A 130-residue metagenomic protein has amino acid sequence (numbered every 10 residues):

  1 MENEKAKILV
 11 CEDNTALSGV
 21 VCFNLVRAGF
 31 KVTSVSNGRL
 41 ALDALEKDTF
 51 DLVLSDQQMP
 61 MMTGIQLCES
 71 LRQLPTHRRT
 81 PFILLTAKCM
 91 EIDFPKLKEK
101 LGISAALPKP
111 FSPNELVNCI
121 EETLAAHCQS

Functional and structural regions predicted by a protein language model:
E12: Conserved acidic carboxylate
G19-R27: Charged docking surfaces used in two-component/phosphorelay signaling
S34-L52: Acidic, metal-coordinating helix/loop segments flanking the phosphotransfer/catalytic sites of two-component signaling
T49-D51, T76-P81: His-Asp phosphorelay/catalytic-motif detector in bacterial-type signaling
D56, T86: Active-site residues of response regulator receiver
M59: Receiver (REC) domain active-site loop signature in two-component systems and cognate sites in sensor histidine kinases
F111-I120: C-terminal output helix
